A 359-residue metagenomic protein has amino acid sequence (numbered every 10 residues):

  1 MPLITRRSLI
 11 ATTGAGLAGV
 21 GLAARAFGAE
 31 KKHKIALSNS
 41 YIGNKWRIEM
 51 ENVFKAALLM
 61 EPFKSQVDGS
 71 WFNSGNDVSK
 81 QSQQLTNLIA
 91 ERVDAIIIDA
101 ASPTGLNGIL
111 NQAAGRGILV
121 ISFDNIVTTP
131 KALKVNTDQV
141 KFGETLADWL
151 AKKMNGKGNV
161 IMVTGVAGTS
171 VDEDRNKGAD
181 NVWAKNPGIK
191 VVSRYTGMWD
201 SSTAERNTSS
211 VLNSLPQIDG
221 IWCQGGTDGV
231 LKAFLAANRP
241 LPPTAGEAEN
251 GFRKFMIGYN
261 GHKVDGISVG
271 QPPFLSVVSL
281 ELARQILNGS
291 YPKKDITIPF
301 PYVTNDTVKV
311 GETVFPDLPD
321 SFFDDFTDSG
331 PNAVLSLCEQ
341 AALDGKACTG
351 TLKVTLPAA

Functional and structural regions predicted by a protein language model:
M1, L17-A18, F63, A151: Short amphipathic alpha-helical segments with coiled-coil-like heptad repeat character
M1-G16: N-terminal secretory signal peptides and thylakoid transit peptides that target proteins across membranes
L9-A11, F27-A359: A residue-level marker of the well-folded mature domains of exported/periplasmic proteins
G21-A23: N-terminal signal peptide c-region/cleavage motif recognized by signal peptidases
